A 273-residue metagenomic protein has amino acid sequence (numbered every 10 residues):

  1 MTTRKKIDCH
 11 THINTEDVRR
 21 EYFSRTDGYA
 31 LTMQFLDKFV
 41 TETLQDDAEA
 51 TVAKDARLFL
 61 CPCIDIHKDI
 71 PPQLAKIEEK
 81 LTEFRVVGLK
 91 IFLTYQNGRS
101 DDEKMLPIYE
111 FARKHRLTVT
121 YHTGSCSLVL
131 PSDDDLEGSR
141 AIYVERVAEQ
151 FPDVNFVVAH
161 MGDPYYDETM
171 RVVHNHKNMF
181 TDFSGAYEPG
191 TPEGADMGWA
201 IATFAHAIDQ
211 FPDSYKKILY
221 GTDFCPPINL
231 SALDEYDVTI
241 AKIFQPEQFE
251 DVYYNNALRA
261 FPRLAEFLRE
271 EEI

Functional and structural regions predicted by a protein language model:
M1-G28, H206, P212-K217, I228-I273: Mid-to-C-terminal alpha-helical segments outside catalytic/metal-binding sites
I7-N14, R19-E42, R57-D65, V87 (+1 more regions): Divalent metal-dependent hydrolysis catalytic cores, especially in the metallo-beta-lactamase
H10, L60-P62, L89, A112 (+5 more regions): Divalent metal-coordination and catalytic microenvironments
N14-D17, D37-F39, H67-D69, S125-V129 (+3 more regions): Active-site environment of divalent metal-dependent phosphoester hydrolases
N14-R19, V40-A50, P72-I77, A141-V144 (+2 more regions): Alpha-helical scaffolding within the catalytic cores of extracellular/periplasmic polymer-degrading hydrolases
T32-M33, F92, G221, N255: Conserved residues at the C-terminal ends of beta-strands
D37, T43-E137, E188: Active-site gating/metal-coordination segments in enzymes
V87-G88, D102-L219: Catalytic pocket-lining loop regions of alpha/beta-barrel enzymes, especially the amidohydrolase/enolase/GH5 lineages
